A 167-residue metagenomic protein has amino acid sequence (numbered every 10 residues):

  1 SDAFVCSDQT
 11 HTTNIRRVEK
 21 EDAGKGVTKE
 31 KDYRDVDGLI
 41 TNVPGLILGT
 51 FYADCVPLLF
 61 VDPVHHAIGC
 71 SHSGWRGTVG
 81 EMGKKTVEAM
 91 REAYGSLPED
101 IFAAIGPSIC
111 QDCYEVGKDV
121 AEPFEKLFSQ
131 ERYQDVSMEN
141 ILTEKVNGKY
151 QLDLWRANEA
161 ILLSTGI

Functional and structural regions predicted by a protein language model:
S1-I167: Active-site microenvironment for binding and transforming phosphate-containing groups
